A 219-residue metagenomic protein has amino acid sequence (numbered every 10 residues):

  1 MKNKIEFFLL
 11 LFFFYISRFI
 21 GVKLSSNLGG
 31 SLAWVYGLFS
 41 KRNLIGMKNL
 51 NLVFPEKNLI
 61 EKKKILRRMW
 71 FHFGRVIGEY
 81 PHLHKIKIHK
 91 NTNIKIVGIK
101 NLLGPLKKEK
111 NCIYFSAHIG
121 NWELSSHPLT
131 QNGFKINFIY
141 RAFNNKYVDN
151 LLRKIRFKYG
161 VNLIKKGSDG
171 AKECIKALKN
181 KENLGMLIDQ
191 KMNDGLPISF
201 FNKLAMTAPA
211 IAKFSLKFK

Functional and structural regions predicted by a protein language model:
K2-I113, L151-K154, K158: Membrane-anchoring hydrophobic helices of lipid-metabolizing enzymes
H84-K219: Soluble catalytic domains of membrane acyltransferases
